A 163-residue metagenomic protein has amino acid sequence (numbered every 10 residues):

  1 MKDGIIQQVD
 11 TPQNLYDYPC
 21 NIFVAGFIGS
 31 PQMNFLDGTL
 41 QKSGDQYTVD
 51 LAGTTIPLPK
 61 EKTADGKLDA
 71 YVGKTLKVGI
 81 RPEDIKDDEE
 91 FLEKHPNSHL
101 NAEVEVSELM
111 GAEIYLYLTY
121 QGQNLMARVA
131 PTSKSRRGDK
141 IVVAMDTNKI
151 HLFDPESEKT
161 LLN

Functional and structural regions predicted by a protein language model:
M1-T55: Internal alpha/beta loop-helix hairpins
Q7, Q13, T39-Q41, E83 (+2 more regions): Conserved positions in beta-strands of structured domains
L36, T54-P57, L100, Q123-A127: Short beta-strand segments
K42-Q46, S107-I114, P155: Short, conserved beta-turn/loop elements at beta-strand boundaries and strand-helix junctions
Q46-T48, A52-E103, K134-N163: Glycine/charge-rich catalytic "coupling/switch" loops of P-loop NTPases
Y47-G53, A112-Q123: Short, basic/aromatic beta-hairpin or loop at an interaction surface
P82-E83, Q121, V129-T132: A structural micro-motif recognizing beta-strand termini and the immediately following turn/loop segments
H95-V106, M110-Y117: Long, well-ordered amphipathic alpha-helical subdomains in the mid-to-C-terminal portions of large enzyme subunits
